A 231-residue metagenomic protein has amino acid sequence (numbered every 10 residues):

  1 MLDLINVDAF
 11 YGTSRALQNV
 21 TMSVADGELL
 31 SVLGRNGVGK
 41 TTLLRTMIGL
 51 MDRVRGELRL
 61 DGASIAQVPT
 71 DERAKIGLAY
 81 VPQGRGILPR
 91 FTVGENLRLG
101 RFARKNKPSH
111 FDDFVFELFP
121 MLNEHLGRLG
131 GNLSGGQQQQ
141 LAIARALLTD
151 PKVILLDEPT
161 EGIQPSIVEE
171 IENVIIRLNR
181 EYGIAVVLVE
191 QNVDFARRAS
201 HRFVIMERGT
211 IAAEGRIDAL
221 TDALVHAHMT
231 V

Functional and structural regions predicted by a protein language model:
G12, R53, V68, F91-H110 (+2 more regions): ABC-type ATPase nucleotide-binding domains, specifically the catalytic core motifs of the NBD
L33-R35: The feature captures the beta-strand-to-loop junction immediately N-terminal to the Walker
I48: Helix-to-loop junction immediately C-terminal to a conserved catalytic motif
D52, S64-G84, P108, D112 (+2 more regions): ABC ATPase NBD coupling module
L129-L133: Conserved ABC ATPase signature
A146-L147: ABC ATPase C-loop
E169-G183: Helical segment within the ABC ATPase nucleotide-binding domain
